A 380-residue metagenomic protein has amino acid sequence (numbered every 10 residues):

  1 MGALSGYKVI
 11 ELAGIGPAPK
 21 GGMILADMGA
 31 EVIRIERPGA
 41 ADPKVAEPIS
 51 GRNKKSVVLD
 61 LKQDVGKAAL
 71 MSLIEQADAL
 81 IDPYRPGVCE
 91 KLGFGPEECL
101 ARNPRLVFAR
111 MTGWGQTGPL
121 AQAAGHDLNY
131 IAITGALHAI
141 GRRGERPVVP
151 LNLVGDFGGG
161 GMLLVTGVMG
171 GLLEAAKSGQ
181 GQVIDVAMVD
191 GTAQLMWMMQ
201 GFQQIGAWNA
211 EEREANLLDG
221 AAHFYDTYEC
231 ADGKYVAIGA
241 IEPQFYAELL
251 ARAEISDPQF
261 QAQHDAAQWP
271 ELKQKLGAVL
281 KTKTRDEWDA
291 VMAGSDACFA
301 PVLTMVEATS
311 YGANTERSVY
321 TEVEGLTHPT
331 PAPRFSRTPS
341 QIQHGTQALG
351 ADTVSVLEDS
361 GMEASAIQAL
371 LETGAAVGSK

Functional and structural regions predicted by a protein language model:
M1-A40: Conserved small-residue-rich beta-alpha loop and adjacent elements that most often cradle the phosphate/pyrophosphate
L4, M71-E75, A123: A short, aliphatic-rich alpha-helical micro-motif
I10, S50-R102: A structured beta-alpha segment of the ubiquitous adenosine-cofactor-binding alpha/beta core
I24, M28, E90-V236, A240: Active-site-adjacent "lid/gating" segments in soluble enzymes
D27-D60: Glycine-rich phosphate-binding loop and adjoining beta1-alpha1-beta2 segment of Rossmann-like nucleotide-binding folds
D219, H223-S295, F299: Aromatic-enriched alpha-helical interface/lid elements that frame and gate functional surfaces
A266, V323-A369: Flexible, small-/acidic-enriched active-site or ligand-binding loops
A293-Q343: A glycine-rich dinucleotide-binding beta-alpha-beta segment and adjacent secondary-structure elements that constitute
